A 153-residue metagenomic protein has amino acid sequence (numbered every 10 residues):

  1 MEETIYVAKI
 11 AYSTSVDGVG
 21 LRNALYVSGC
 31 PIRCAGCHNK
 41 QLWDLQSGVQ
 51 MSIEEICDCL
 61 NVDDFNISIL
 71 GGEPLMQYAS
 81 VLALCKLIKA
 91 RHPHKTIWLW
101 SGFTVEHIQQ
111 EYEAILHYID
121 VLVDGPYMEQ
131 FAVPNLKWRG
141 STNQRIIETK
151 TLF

Functional and structural regions predicted by a protein language model:
M1-Y26, P31, A35, N39-L45: N-terminal [4Fe-4S]-dependent radical SAM core
T4, H94, Y118-I119, N143: A generic structural signal for alpha->beta connector loops
I5-A8, L21, N39-L99, F103-Y112: Conserved Radical SAM active-site core
L25, E73, L122: Conserved, mostly hydrophobic/aromatic
R33, L75, E129-Q130: Glycine-rich nucleotide phosphate-binding loop and flanking beta-alpha elements of Rossmann-like dinucleotide-binding
C57-N61, Q110-F131: Structural recognition of alpha->loop->beta junctions
Q77-H92, A132-F153: P-loop/Walker A phosphate-binding loop and immediately adjacent motor/lid segment at beta-alpha junctions
